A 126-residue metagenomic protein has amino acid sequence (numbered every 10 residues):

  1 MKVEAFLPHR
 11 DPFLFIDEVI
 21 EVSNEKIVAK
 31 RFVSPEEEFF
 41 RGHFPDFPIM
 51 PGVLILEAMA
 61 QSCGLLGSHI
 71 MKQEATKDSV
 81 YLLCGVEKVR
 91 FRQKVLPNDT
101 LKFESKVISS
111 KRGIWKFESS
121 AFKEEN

Functional and structural regions predicted by a protein language model:
M1-R10, T76-K77: Short aromatic-glycine motifs in intrinsically disordered, low-complexity regions
E4, D46, F91-Q93: Beta-strand-rich interaction surfaces with strong enrichment in secreted/lumenal proteins
D11-M50, I55: Catalytic strand-loop segment that frames the active site of acyl-thioester-processing enzymes
I16-D17, L83-V86, K116: Hydrophobic residues on conserved beta-strands that form the core of alpha/beta folds
D17-I20, E87, R92, E104-I108 (+1 more regions): Conserved positions in beta-strands of structured domains
N24-V28, S68, V95-D99, K106-N126: HotDog/MaoC-like acyl-thioester-processing domains
M50-H69: Active-site- and interface-proximal helix/loop "cap" or "latch" segments in soluble metabolic and energy-transducing
C63-K102: Hydrophobic beta-strand-centered segment that forms part of the acyl-chain substrate-binding groove
